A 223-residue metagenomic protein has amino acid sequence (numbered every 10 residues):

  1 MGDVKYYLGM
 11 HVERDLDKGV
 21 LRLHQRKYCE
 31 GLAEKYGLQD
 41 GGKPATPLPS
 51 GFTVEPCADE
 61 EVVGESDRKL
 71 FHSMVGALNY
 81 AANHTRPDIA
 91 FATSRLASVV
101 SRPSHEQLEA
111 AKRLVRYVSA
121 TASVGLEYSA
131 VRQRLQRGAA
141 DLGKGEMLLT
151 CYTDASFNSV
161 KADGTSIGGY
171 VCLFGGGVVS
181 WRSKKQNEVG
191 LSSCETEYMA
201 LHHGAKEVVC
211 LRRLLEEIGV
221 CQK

Functional and structural regions predicted by a protein language model:
M1-E30, D40: Acidic, low-complexity central loop/insert segments
E30-K223: Divalent metal-binding acidic/histidine catalytic loops
